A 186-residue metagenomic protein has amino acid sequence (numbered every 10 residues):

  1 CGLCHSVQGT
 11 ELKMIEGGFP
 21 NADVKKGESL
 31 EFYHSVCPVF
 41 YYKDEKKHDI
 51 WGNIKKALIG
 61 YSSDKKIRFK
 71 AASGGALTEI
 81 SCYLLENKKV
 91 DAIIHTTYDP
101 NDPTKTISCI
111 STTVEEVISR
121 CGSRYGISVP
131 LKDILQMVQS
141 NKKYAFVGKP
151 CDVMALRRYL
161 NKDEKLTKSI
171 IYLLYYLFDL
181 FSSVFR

Functional and structural regions predicted by a protein language model:
L3-D23, L30-I50: Iron-sulfur cluster-binding cysteine motifs and their immediate structural context in ferredoxin-like electron-transfer
V24-G27, I134: Short, flexible, glycine/charge-rich loop motifs used to bind or transfer phosphoryl groups or to couple energy/partner
P38-R186: Iron-sulfur-associated redox domains of electron-transfer enzymes in respiratory and anaerobic energy metabolism
